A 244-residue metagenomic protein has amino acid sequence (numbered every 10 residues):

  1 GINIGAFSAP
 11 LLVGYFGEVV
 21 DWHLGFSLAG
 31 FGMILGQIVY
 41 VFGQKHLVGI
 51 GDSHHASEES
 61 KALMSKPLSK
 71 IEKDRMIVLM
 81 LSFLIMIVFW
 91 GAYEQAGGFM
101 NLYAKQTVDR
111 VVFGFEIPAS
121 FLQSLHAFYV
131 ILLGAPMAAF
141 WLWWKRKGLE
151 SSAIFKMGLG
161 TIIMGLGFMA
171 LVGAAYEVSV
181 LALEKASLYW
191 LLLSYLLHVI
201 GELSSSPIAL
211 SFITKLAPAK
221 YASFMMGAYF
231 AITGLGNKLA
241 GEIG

Functional and structural regions predicted by a protein language model:
G1, H23, E116, L188 (+1 more regions): Loop-to-transmembrane helix entry/capping segments in MFS-fold secondary transporters and related SLC/MFSD carriers
G1, V199, L203-P218: Intracellular juxtamembrane helix-capping segments at the cytosolic ends of symmetry-related transmembrane helices
G1-E18, L24-Y40, Q123-A135, T161 (+1 more regions): Glycine-rich segments within core transmembrane alpha-helices of 12-TM secondary carriers
V13-P118, P136-M137, W141-K147: Intracellular loop-helix junctions on the cytosolic face of multi-pass helical membrane proteins
M80-F83, S120, K185-L196: The feature captures the transmembrane alpha-helix scaffold of multi-pass secondary transporters
G91, Q95, I200-P207, K238: Hydrophobic transmembrane alpha-helices of Major Facilitator Superfamily
W143-M164, K185: Cytoplasmic membrane-interface "Motif A"-like loop-to-helix N-cap segments of 12-TM Major Facilitator Superfamily
A170-L193: Helix-loop junctions at membrane interfaces in 12-TM secondary transporters
